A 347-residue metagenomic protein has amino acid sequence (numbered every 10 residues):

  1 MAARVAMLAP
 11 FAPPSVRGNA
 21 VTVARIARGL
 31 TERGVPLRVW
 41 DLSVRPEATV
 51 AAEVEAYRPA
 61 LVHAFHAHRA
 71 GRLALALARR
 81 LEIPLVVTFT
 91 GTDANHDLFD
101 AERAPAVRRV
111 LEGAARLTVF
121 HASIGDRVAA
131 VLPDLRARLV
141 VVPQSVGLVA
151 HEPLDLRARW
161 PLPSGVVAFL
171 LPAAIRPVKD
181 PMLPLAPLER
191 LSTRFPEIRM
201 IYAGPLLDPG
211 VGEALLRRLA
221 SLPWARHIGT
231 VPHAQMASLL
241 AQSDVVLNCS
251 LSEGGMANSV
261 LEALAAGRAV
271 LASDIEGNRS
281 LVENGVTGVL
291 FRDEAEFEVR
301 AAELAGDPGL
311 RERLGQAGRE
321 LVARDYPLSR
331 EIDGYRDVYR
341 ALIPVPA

Functional and structural regions predicted by a protein language model:
V44, V146, R199-E213, G229-T230: Glycosyltransferase donor-sugar binding loop
A114-L139, P143-V149: A short, active-site helix/loop in glycosyltransferases that binds the activated sugar's phosphate group
T118, L162-K179, L185-S192, I201-A203: Conserved donor-binding/catalytic core segment of Leloir-type glycosyltransferases
A150-L162: A short helix/loop element that forms part of the nucleotide-sugar donor recognition site in Leloir-type
E213-A234: Nucleotide-activated donor-binding/catalytic signature segment of Leloir-type glycosyltransferases, i.e., the conserved
T230-V231, L239-S243: Short alpha-helical donor nucleotide-sugar binding micro-motif in glycosyltransferases
A269-A272: Short hydrophobic beta-strand element within catalytic cores of glycosyltransferases and related nucleotide-activated
E283-A295, E303-G309: Conserved acidic donor-binding segment of nucleotide-sugar-dependent glycosyltransferases
